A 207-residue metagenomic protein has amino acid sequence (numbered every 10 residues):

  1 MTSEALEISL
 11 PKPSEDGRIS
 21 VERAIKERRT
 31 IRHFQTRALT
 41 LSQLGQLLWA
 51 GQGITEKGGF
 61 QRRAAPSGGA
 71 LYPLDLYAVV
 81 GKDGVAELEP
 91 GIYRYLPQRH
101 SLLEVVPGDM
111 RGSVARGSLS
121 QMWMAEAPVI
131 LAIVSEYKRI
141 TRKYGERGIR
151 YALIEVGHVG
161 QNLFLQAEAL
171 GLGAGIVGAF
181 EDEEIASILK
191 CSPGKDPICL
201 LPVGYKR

Functional and structural regions predicted by a protein language model:
M1-A127: N-terminal amphipathic, basic helical "cap/leader" segment at the start of enzyme domains
S14, I133-Y137, Y205: Short, small-residue-rich loop/turn micro-motifs
R28, L47, L76, V129-R139 (+1 more regions): Small-aliphatic-rich amphipathic alpha-helix that forms the alpha element of a beta-alpha
G68, A174-V177, P193: Short, surface-exposed helix-loop/turn micro-motifs enriched in polar/charged residues
I92-R94, I130-A132, L200-P202: Conserved hydrophobic/aromatic beta-strand scaffold that supports enzyme active sites
R99-S101, E184-G194: Short, mixed-charge aromatic SLiMs
E126-P128, L172, P193-D196: Short coil/turn connectors at secondary-structure junctions
K190-R207: A glycine-rich helix N-cap at a beta->alpha junction
